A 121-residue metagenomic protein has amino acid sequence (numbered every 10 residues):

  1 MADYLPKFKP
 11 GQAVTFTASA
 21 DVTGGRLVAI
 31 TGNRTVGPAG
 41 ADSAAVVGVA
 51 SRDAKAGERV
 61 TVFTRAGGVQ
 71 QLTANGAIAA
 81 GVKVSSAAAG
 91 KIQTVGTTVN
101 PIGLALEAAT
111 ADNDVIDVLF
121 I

Functional and structural regions predicted by a protein language model:
M1-I121: Surface-exposed, low-hydrophobicity beta-strand/loop segments enriched in small/polar/acidic residues
